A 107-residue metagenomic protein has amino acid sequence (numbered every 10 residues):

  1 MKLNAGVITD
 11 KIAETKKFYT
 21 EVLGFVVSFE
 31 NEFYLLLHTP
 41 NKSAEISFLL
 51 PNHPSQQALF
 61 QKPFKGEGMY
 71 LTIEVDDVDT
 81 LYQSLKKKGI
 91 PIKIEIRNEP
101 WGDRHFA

Functional and structural regions predicted by a protein language model:
M1-K16, M69-L71: N-terminal beta-strand motif that seeds the catalytic metal site of vicinal oxygen chelate
V7, S28-F29, E95-N98: Short beta-strand-to-loop elements that line the ligand-binding cleft of bilobed periplasmic-binding protein-like
K11-I12, D76-V78: Helix N-cap motif at beta-to-alpha junctions
T15-T20, L85: Conserved active-site tyrosine of GNAT-family acetyltransferases
E21-S28, G89-P91: Conserved acetyl-CoA-binding loop of GNAT-fold acetyltransferases
S28-P63: Conserved short beta-strand elements that form part of the metal-binding/catalytic scaffold of enzyme active sites
N31-Y34, E67, P100-R104: Short acidic/glycine-enriched loop/turn segments that link adjacent beta-strands
I73, Y82-A107: Vicinal oxygen chelate
